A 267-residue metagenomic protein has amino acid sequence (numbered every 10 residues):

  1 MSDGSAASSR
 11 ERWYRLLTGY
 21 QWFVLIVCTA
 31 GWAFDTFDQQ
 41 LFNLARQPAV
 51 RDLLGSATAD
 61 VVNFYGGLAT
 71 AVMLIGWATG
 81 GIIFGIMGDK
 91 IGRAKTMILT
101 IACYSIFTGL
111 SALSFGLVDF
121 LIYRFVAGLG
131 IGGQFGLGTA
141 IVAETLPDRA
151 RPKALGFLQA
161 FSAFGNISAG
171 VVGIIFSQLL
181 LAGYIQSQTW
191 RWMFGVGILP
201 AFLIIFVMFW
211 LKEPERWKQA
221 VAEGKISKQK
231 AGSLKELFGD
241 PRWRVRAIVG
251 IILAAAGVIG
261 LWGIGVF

Functional and structural regions predicted by a protein language model:
M1-F267: Transmembrane-helix signature of 12-pass secondary carriers
